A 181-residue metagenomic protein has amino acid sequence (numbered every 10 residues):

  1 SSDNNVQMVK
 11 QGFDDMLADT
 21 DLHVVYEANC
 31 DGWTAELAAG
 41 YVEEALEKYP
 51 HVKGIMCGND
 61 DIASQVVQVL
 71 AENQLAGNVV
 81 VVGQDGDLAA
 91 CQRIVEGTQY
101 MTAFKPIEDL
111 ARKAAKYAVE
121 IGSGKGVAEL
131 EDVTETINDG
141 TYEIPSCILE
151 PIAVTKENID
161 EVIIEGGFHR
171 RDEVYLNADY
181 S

Functional and structural regions predicted by a protein language model:
S1-S181: A residue-level marker of the well-folded mature domains of exported/periplasmic proteins
